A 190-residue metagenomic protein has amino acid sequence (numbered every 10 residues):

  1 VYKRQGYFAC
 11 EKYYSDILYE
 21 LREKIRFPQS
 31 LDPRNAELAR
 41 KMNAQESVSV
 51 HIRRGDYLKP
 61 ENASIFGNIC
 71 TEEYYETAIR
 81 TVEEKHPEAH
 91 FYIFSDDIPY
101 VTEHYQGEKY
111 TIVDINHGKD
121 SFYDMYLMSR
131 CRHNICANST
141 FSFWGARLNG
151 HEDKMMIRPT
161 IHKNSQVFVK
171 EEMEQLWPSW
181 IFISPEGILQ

Functional and structural regions predicted by a protein language model:
V1-Y2, I135: Hydrophobic aliphatic residue packing
K3-H86: Secretory-pathway luminal glycosyltransferase catalytic domains
Y19, R54, K59, P99-Y100 (+3 more regions): Low-complexity, compositionally biased segments
R22-K24, G67-E73, Y110-D114, C131-R132 (+2 more regions): Short, low-complexity, polar/charged sequence segments that are solvent-exposed and flexible
E61-S64, Y105, F168-E171: Short aromatic-enriched loop/helix-cap "lid" or pocket-rim segments at secondary-structure transitions that line
E76, R80-V167: Donor-binding and catalytic core of enzymes assembling or modifying cell-surface/extracellular glycoconjugates
N164-Q190: Leloir-type glycosyltransferase catalytic cores
